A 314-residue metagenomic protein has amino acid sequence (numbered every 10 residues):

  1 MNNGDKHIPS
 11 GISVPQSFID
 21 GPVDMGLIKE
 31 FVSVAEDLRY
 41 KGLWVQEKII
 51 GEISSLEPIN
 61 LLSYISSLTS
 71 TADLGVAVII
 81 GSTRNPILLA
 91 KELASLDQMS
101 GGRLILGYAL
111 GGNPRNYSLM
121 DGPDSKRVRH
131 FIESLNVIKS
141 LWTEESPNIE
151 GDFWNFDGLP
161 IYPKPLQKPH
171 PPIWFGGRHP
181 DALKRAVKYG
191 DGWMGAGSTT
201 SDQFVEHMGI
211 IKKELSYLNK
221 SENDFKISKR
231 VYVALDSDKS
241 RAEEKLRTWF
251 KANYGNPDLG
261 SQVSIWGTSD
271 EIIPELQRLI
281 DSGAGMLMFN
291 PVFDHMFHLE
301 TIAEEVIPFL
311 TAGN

Functional and structural regions predicted by a protein language model:
M1-G21, N113-S118, E150-H170, D236-Q262: N-terminal small/glycine-rich loop or linker at the start of catalytic domains across soluble metabolic enzymes
M1-L68, P169-P171, V292: N-terminal beta1-alpha1-beta2 module of alpha/beta enzyme domains
N2-D24, S82-N148, D202-V205: Flexible, glycine-rich active-site loops centered on histidine and acidic residues that chelate a metal or position
N2-N3, S33-D37, L62-T71, L93-L104 (+3 more regions): Acidic (Asp/Glu)-rich catalytic clusters
S10-V14, L43-V45, L74-V76, L104-Y108 (+4 more regions): Hydrophobic faces of well-ordered beta-strands that scaffold small-molecule active sites in alpha/beta enzyme cores
I12-G26, I79-I87, Q167-R178, L259-D270: Active-site mouth loops of central-metabolism enzymes
P22-A35, E92, F175-R185, G267-R278: Short, acidic/polar
I65, L96, I138, I173 (+7 more regions): Conserved, mostly hydrophobic/aromatic
